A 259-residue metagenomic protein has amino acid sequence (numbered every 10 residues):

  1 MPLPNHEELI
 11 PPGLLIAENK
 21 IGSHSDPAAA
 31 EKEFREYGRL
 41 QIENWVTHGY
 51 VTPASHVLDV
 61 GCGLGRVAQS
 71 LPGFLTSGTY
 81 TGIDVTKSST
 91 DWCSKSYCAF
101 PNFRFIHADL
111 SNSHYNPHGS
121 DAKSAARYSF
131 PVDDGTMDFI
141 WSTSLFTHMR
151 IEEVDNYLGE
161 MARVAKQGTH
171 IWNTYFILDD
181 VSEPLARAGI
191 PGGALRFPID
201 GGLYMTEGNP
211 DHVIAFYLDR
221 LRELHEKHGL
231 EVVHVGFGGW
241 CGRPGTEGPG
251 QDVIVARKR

Functional and structural regions predicted by a protein language model:
M1-H48, T52, L64-L71, T79-S129 (+2 more regions): Class I (Rossmann-like) S-adenosyl-L-methionine-dependent methyltransferase catalytic domain, capturing the SAM-binding
G61: Conserved S-adenosyl-L-methionine
W141: A conserved beta-strand element that flanks and buttresses the S-adenosyl-L-methionine
S144-L145: Short catalytic micro-motifs in class I SAM-dependent methyltransferases
R150-I151: Helix-capping/helix-break motifs at membrane-protein junctions, especially on the cytosolic side just before or after
D155-Q167: A short glycine-rich, Lys/Arg-flanked "PGG" loop and its adjoining helix->strand segment in the class I
